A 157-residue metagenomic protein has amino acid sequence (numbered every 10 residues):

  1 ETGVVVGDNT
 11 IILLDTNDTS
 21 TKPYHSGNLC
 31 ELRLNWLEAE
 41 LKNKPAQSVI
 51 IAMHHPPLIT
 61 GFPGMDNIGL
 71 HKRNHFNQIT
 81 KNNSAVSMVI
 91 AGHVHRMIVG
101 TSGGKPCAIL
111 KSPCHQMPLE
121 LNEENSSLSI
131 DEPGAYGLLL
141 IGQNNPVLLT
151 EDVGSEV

Functional and structural regions predicted by a protein language model:
E1, V94-H95, P133-Y136: Short beta-strand-initiation
T2, T10, F62-P63, A85-S87 (+2 more regions): Localized chelating/binding microdomains that coordinate divalent metal ions or stabilize phosphate-bearing
T2-G7, I98-G103, L139: Short acidic-hydrophobic surface loop/beta-edge motif
D8-T19, I50-A52, K105-K111, L149-D152: Active-site-proximal beta-strand elements of phosphoester/diester hydrolases
D18-S20, P57-I59, Q116: Feature marks short, surface-exposed loop/turn motifs that line or immediately flank catalytic pockets and channel
T19-E31, E120-S129: Acidic/histidine-rich helix-loop elements that form or flank divalent-metal/phosphate-binding sites at the catalytic
Y24-A108, P146: His/acidic metal-ligating clusters that form di-metal
I79, T101-V157: Binuclear metal-dependent phosphoesterase catalytic core
